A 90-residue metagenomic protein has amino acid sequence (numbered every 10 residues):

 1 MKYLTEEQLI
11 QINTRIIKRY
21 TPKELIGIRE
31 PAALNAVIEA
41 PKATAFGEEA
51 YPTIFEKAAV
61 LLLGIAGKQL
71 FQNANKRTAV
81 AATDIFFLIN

Functional and structural regions predicted by a protein language model:
M1-N90: FIC/Doc superfamily catalytic core
